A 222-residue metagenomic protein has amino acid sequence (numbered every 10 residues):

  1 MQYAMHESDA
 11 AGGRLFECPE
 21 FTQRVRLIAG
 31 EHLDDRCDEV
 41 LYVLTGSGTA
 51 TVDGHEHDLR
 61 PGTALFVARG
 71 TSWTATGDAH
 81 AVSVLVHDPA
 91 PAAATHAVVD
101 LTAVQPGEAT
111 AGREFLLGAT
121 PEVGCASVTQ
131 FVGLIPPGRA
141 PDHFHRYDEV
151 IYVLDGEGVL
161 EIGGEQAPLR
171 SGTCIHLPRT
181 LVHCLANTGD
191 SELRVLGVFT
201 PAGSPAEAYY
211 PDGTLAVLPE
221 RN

Functional and structural regions predicted by a protein language model:
M1-E31, H80-S127, P211-N222: A short, N-terminal "cap"/entry segment at the start of jelly-roll beta-barrel domains of the cupin/DSBH fold
M1-T71: Ordered, small/hydrophobic-rich secondary-structure cores
L15-E17, A29-D35, T76, R139-H145 (+1 more regions): Short histidine-centered beta-strand/loop micro-motifs that create catalytic or ligand/metal-coordination sites
Q23-V25, V40, L44, L59 (+8 more regions): Short, structured motif recognition centered on aromatic/hydrophobic residues
D35-A50, V132-P136, F144-E161, V198-T200: Short, conserved beta-strand element in jelly-roll/cupin
S47-T49, E56, S72, V150 (+4 more regions): Structural motif
G54-G70, G163-T180: Short acidic-glycine-tyrosine-enriched beta hairpin
R69-A93, S171, R179-P205: Ligand-binding loop in jelly-roll beta-barrel domains
